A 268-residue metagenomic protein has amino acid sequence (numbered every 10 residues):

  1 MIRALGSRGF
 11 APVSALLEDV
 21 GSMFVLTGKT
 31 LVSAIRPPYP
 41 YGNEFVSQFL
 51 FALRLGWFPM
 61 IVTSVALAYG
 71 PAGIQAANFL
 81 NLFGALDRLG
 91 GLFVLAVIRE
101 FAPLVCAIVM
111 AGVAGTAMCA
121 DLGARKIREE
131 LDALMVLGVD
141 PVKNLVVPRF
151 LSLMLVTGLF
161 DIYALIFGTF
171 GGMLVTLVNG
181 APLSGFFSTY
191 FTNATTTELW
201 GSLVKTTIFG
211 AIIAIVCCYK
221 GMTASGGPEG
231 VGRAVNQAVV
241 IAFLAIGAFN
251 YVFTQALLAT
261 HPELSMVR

Functional and structural regions predicted by a protein language model:
I2-F45, K220-S225: Short, membrane-interfacial amphipathic segments enriched in basic
P40, Q48-V105: Active-site cofactor/substrate anionic-group-binding motifs, chiefly glycine- and Lys/Arg-rich phosphate-binding loops
L53, W57, I61, F101 (+5 more regions): Selective transmembrane-helix segments that form parts of the transport pathway or gating/packing helices in multipass
A66, C106-A111, V147-T176, I208 (+3 more regions): Hydrophobic alpha-helical transmembrane segments that constitute the membrane-spanning cores of multi-pass membrane
I74-I98, I166-T207, V216-V235, L257-R268: Membrane-interfacial helix-loop-helix connectors in multipass membrane proteins
L89-D132, F160, V216: Hydrophobic alpha-helical transmembrane segments of multi-pass membrane transport proteins
L122-V147, P228-V231: Short cytoplasmic-facing helical segments at TM-TM junctions of multi-pass membrane proteins
G221, V240, L244, A248-P262: Membrane-helix cytosolic exit motif
